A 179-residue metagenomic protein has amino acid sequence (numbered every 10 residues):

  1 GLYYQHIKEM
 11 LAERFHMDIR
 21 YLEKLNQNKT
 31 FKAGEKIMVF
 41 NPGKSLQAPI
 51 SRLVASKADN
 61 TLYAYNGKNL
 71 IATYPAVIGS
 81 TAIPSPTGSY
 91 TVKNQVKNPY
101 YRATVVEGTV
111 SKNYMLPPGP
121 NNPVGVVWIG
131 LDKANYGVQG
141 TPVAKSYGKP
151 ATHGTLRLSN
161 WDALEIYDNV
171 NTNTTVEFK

Functional and structural regions predicted by a protein language model:
G1-H16: Primarily a LysM-type cell-wall glycan-binding module
K8-E9, I19, E23, D59 (+4 more regions): Extracytoplasmic/secreted envelope proteins and their assembly/folding machinery, especially bacterial periplasmic
H16-M17, K32-G34, A48-I50, K57-D59 (+6 more regions): Extracytoplasmic
Y21-L53: Extracellular LysM carbohydrate-binding repeats and other cell-envelope/extracellular binding modules
N41-S80: A structural motif detector for short, solvent-exposed N-terminal "entry" segments of globular domains
S45, D59-L62, S80-P84, V96-Y100 (+3 more regions): Solvent-exposed loop/turn segments at secondary-structure junctions within structured extracellular/periplasmic domains
V110-K179: Exported/periplasmic cell-wall-interacting domains
